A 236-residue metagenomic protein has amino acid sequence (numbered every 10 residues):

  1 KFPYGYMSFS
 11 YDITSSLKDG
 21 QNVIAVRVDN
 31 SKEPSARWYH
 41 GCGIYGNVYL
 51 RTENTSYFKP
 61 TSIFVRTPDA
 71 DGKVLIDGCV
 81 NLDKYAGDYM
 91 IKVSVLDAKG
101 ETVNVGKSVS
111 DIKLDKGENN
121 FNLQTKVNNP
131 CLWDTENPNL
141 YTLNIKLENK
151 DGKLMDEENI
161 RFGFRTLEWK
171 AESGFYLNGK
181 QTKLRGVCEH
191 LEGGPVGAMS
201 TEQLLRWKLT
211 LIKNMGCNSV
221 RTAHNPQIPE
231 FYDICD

Functional and structural regions predicted by a protein language model:
K1-P60, D83-Y85, E101, R221 (+1 more regions): Accessory beta-strand-rich segments of carbohydrate-active enzymes
M7-Y11, G117-T125: Short strand-edge motifs at loop-to-beta-strand transitions and within beta-strands of extracellular beta-rich domains
L17-Q21, V127-L140: Short glycine/proline/serine/threonine-rich loop/turn segments at secondary-structure transition edges
D29-A36, G100, E148-M155, G179: Short acidic/polar inter-strand loop motif in beta-rich domains
R51, T55-F64, P130, N144 (+1 more regions): Active-site-adjacent substrate/metal-binding segments within catalytic domains of carbohydrate-active enzymes
T55-Y85: Surface beta-strand/loop "capping" patches
K73-I112, N119-F121: Beta-strand-rich binding/interaction modules
